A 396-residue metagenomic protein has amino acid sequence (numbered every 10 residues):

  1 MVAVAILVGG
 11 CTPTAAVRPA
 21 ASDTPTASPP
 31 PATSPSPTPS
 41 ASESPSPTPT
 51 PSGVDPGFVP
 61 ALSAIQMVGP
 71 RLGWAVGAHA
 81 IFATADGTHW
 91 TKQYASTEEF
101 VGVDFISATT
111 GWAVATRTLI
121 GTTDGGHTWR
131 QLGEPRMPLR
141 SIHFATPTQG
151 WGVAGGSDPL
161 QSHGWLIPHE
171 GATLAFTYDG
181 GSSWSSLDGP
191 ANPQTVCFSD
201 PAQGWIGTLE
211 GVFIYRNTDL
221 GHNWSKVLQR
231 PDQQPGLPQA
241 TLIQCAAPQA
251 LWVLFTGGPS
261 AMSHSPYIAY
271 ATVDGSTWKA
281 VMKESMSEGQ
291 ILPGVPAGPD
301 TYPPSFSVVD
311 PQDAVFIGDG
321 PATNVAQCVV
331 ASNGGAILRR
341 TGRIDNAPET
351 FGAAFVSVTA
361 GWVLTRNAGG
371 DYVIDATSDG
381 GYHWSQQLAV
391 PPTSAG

Functional and structural regions predicted by a protein language model:
M1-V4: Sec-dependent N-terminal signal peptides
I6-G396: Extracellular glycan-interacting surfaces
